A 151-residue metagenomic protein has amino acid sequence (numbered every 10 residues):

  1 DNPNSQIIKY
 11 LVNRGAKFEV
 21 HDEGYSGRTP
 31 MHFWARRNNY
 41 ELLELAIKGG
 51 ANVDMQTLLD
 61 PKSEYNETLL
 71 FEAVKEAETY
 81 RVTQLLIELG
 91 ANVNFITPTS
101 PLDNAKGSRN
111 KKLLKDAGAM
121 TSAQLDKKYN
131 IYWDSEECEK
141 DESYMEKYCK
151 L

Functional and structural regions predicted by a protein language model:
D1, V20-H32, Q56-E72, F95-N104 (+1 more regions): Ankyrin-repeat boundary/"N-cap" motif
D1-N13, D134-S135: Short intrinsically disordered, low-complexity coil segments enriched in acidic
P3, N38, A77-E78, R109: Ankyrin-repeat intra-repeat helix-capping/turn positions
K9-F18, E44-V53, Q84-N92, K115-T121: Ankyrin repeat domain, specifically the short helix-to-loop turn at the C-terminus of the second helix of each repeat
L125, N130-L151: Compact disulfide-stabilized, cysteine-rich extracellular microdomains and processed peptide cores in secreted proteins
